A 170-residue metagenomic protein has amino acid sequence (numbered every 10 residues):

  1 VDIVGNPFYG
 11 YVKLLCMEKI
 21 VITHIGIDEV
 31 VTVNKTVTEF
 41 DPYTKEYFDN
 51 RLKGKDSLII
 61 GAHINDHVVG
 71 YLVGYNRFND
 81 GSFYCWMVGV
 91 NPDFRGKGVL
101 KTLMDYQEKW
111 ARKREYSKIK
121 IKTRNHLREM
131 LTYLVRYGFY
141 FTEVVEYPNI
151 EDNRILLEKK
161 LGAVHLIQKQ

Functional and structural regions predicted by a protein language model:
D2-I27, K159-Q170: Conserved N-terminal entry element of GNAT/NAT acetyltransferase domains
H24-W86, N91, Y147: Acetyl-CoA-dependent GNAT
V90, G96-K109, R136: Conserved acetyl-CoA-binding loop-helix of GNAT-fold acetyltransferases
A111-T123: Conserved GNAT acetyl-CoA-binding A-motif
K120-R124, V135-L156: Conserved catalytic-core motifs of GNAT/GCN5-like acyltransferases
